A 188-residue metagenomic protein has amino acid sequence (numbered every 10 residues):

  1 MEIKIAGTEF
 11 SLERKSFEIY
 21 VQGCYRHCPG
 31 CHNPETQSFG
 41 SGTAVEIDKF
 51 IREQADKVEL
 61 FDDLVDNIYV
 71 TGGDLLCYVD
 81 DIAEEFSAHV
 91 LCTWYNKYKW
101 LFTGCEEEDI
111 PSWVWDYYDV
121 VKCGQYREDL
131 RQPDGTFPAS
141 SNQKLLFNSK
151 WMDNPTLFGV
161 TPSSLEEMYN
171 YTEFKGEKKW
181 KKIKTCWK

Functional and structural regions predicted by a protein language model:
M1-Y20, Y25, P29, N33-F39 (+2 more regions): N-terminal [4Fe-4S]-dependent radical SAM core
S16-E18, N67-Y69, Y98-W100, V120: Structural preference for beta-strand elements that scaffold enzyme active sites
V21-I68: Short, surface-exposed acidic-centric catalytic microdomains
T36, G73, Q125-Y126: Flexible loop residues that form catalytic and substrate-binding hotspots at small-molecule/glycan-binding clefts
S38-E53, L76-W115, V120: Canonical radical SAM enzyme core domain
D62-V90, Q132-N142, S149: Conserved glycine-rich "GG(E/T)P / GGGxP" loop and the immediately following alpha-helix in the radical SAM core
D109-G159: Radical SAM/AdoMet-radical enzyme domain recognition
F147-K188: Charged phosphate-binding loop/patch that engages nucleotide di/tri-phosphates or the phosphate backbone of nucleic
